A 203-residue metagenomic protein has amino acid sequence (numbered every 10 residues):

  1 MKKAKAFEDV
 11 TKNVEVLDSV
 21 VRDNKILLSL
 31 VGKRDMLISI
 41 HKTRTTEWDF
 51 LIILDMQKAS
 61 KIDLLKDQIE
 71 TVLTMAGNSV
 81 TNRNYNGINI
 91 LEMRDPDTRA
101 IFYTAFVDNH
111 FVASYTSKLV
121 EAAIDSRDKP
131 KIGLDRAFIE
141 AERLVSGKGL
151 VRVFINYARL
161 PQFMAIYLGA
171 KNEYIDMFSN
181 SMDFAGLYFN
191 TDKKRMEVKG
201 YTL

Functional and structural regions predicted by a protein language model:
M1-D49, M56-G77, G87-N89, L144-V145 (+1 more regions): Structural boundary/hinge residues at secondary-structure and domain interfaces
T11-K12, V20-R22, V72-A105, K131-E140 (+3 more regions): A cross-kingdom feature marking solvent-exposed beta-strand/loop segments within repeated, beta-rich binding/scaffold
G32-K33, T46-W48, Y85-G87, D97-A100 (+3 more regions): Short, well-ordered loop/turn elements at secondary-structure boundaries
R34-M36, W48-L54, V112-A113, P130 (+3 more regions): One face of beta-strands
L65-Q68, S117-D128, K199-L203: Composition- and surface-driven signal marking solvent-exposed, interaction-prone regions in large proteins
L91-R127: A short, solvent-exposed beta-edge/loop patch
P96-T98, A137-L203: Leucine-rich, highly hydrophobic segment in Treponema pallidum outer-membrane-associated proteins
